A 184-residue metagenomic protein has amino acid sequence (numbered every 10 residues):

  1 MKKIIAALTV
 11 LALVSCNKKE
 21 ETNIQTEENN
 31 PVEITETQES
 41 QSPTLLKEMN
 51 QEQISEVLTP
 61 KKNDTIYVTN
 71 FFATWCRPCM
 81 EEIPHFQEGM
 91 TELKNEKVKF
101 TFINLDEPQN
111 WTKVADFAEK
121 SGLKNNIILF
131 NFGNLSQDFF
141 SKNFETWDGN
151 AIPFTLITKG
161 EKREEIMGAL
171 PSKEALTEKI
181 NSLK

Functional and structural regions predicted by a protein language model:
K2-A7: Sec-dependent signal peptide recognition, specifically the positively charged N-region followed immediately by
L13-S15: C-terminal motif of bacterial Sec signal peptides marking the signal peptidase cleavage site
N17-K19: Bacterial signal peptide processing site
I24-P60: N-terminal "domain-start" segment that seeds a small globular fold
P60-R77: Short active-site neighborhood of thiol/selenol oxidoreductases, capturing the structured segment around
H85-G122, S136-S141: Structural microenvironment flanking redox-active thiols in thiol-disulfide oxidoreductases
A118-I152: Short, internal strand/loop/helix patches that form the active-site neighborhood or redox-interaction surface
A151-K184: Thiol-/selenol-based redox modules, centered on thioredoxin-like and closely related oxidoreductase domains
